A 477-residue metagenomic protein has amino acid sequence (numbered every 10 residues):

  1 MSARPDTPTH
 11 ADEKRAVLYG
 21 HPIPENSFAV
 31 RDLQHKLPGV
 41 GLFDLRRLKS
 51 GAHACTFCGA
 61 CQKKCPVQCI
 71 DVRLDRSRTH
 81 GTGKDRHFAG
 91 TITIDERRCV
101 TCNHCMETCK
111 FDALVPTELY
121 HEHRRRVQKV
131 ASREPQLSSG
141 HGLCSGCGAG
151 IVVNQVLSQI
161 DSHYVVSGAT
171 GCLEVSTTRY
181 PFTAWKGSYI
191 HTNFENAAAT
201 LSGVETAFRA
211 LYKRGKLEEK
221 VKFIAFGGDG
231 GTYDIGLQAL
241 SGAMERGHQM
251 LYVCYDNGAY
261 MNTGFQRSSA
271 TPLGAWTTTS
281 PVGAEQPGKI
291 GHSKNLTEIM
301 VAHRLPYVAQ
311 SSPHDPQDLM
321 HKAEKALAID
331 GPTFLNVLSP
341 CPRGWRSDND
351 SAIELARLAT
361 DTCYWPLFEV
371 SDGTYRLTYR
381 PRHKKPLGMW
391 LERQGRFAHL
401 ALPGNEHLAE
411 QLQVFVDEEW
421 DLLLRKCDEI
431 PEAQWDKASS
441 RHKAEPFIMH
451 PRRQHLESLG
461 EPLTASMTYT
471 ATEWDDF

Functional and structural regions predicted by a protein language model:
M1-F88, R98, D112-V115, Y120-S145 (+8 more regions): Ferredoxin-type iron-sulfur electron-transfer modules and their immediate structural context
S2-R4, L319-F477: Glycine/aspartate-rich loop-and-adjacent alpha/beta segment that forms the canonical ThDP
F57, C61, P66, C105 (+8 more regions): General structural feature for long, well-ordered alpha-helical segments within catalytic domains of soluble enzymes
R73-D75, T117, S167-A169, V253 (+2 more regions): Generic beta-strand/beta-sheet core signal
F88-A113, G142, E174-V175, Y364-Y379: Short Fe-S-cluster ligation motifs
R126-Y252, F265-A275, K289, A302: Cofactor-binding active-site loop characterized by glycine-rich and histidine/acidic residues
E219-F223, D234-L251, Y255-W390: Glycine-rich ThDP/TPP pyrophosphate-binding loop and its adjacent helix/strand module within ThDP-dependent enzymes
